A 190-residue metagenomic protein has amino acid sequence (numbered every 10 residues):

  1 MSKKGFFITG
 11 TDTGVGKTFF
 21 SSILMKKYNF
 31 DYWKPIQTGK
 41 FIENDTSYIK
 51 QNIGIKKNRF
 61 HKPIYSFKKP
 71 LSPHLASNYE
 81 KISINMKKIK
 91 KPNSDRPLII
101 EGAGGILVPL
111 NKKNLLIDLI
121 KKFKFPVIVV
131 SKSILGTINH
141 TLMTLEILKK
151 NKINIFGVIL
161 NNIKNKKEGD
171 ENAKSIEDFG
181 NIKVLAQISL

Functional and structural regions predicted by a protein language model:
K3, L145-L190: C-terminal lobe/tail of nucleotide-utilizing enzymes
F6-L24: Glycine-rich phosphate-binding P-loop
F19-S83, I89-R96: N-terminal phosphate/diphosphate-binding loop that engages ATP/GTP or pyrophosphate donors across diverse enzyme folds
S22-K26, Q51, M143-K150, D178: Short, well-ordered alpha-helices that flank and scaffold nucleotide-derived cofactor binding pockets
K34-I36, I128-S131, F156-N162: Short internal beta-strands
K88-N111: Switch II (G3) loop of P-loop NTPases
N111-I134: Inter-motif core of Ras-like GTPase G domains
N111-L119, L142-L145, G169-K174: Charged helix-capping and loop-helix junction motifs
